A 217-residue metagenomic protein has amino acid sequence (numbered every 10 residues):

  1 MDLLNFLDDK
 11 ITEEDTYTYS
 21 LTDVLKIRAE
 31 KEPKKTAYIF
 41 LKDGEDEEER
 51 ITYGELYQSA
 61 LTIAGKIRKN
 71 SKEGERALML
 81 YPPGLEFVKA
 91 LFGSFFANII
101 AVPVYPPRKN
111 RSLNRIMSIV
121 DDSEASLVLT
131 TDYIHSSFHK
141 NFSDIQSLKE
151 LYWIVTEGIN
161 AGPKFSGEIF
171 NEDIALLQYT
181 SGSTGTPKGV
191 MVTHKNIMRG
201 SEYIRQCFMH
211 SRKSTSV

Functional and structural regions predicted by a protein language model:
D9-Y17, D43-R50: Acyl-group handling in specialized metabolite and lipid biosynthesis
K10-Y19, N114, S147, L151-I174 (+2 more regions): Flexible, low-complexity linker/hinge segments
T16-I39, Q58, A175: A short N-terminal helical cap/helix-turn-helix that marks the beginning of AMP-binding/adenylate-forming
P33-T36, W153-I154, N160-Y179, G185-T186 (+2 more regions): Conserved pre-ATP/AMP-binding loop-to-beta segment of ANL
K34, Y38-S71, E75-V88, F92 (+3 more regions): Conserved AMP-binding/adenylate-forming core of the ANL superfamily
E75-L80, F95, A175, T215-V217: Short, well-ordered beta-strand segments
F92-P103, D121-D122: Short hydrophobic alpha-helices that are characteristic scaffold elements of the AMP-binding
P107-K140, G162-P163, G200-V217: Conserved ATP-dependent adenylate/AMP-binding module captured primarily in the ANL superfamily
